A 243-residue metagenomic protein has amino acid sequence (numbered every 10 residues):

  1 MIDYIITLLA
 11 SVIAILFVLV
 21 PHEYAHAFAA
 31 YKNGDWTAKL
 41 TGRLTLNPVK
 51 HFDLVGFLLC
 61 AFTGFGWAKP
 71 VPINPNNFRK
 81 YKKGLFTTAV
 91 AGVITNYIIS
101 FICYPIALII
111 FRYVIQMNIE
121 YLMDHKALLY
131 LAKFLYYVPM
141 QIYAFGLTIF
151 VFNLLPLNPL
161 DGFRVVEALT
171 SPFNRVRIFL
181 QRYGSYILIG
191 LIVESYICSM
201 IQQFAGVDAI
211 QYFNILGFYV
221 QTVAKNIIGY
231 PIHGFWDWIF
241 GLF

Functional and structural regions predicted by a protein language model:
M1-F243: Hydrophobic transmembrane alpha-helices and their immediate loop junctions in multi-pass integral membrane proteins
